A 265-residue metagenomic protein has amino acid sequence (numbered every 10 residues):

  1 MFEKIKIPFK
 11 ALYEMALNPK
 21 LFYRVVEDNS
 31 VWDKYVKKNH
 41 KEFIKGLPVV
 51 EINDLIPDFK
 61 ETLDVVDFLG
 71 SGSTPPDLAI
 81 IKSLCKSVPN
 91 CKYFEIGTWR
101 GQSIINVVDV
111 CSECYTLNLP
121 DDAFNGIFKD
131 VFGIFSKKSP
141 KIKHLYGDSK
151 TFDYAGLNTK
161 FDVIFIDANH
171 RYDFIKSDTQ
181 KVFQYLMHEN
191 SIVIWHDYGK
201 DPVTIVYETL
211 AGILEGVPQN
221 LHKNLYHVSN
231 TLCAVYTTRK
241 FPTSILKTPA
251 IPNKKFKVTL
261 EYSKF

Functional and structural regions predicted by a protein language model:
M1-T62, P242-F265: Membrane-proximal basic amphipathic "stem/tether" segments
V65-G72, L78-F265: S-adenosylmethionine/decaboxylated-SAM
